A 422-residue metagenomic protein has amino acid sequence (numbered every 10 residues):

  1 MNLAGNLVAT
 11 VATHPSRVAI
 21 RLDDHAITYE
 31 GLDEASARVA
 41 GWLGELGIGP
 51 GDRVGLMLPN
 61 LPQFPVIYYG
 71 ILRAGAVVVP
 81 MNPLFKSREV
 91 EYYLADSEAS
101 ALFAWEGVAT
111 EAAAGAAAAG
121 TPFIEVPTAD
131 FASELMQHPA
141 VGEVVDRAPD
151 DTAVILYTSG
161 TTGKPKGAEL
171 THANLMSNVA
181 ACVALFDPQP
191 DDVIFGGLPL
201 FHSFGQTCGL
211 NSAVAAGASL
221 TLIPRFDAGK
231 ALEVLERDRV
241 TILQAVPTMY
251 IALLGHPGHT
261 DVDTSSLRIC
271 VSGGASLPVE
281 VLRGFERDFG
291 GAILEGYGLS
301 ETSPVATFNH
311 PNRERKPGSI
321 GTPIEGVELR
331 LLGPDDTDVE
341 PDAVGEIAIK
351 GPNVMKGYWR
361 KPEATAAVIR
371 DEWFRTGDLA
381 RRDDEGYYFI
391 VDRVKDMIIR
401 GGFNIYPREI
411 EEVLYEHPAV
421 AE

Functional and structural regions predicted by a protein language model:
S16, P139-Y157, K164, D187-V193: Conserved pre-ATP/AMP-binding loop-to-beta segment of ANL
S16-L61, P65-Y69, K86-E91, A173: Conserved AMP-binding/adenylate-forming core of the ANL superfamily
D24, G107-D150, K164, H256-P257: ANL superfamily adenylate-forming
T28-E30, A153-A180: Conserved AMP-binding A3 loop
G41, F85, L102-A104, L243 (+4 more regions): AMP-binding/adenylate-forming catalytic core of the ANL superfamily
M176-V193, F201-I242, H256-P257: Conserved AMP-binding/adenylation subdomain of ANL enzymes
A215, R237-A245, L254-R315, E328: Gly/Ser/Thr-rich phosphate-binding loop
Y297, R330-A348, A367, D384-E385: Conserved beta-loop-beta connector loops within the AMP-binding
